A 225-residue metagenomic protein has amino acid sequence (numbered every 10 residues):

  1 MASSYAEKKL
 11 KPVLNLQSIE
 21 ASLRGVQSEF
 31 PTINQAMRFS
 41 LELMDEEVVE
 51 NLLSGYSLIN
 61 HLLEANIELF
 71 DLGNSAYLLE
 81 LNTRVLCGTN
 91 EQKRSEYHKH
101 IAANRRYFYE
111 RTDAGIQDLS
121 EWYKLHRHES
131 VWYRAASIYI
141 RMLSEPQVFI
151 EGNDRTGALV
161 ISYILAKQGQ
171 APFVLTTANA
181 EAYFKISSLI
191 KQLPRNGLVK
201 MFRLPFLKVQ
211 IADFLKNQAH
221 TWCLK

Functional and structural regions predicted by a protein language model:
M1-K225: FIC/Doc superfamily catalytic core
